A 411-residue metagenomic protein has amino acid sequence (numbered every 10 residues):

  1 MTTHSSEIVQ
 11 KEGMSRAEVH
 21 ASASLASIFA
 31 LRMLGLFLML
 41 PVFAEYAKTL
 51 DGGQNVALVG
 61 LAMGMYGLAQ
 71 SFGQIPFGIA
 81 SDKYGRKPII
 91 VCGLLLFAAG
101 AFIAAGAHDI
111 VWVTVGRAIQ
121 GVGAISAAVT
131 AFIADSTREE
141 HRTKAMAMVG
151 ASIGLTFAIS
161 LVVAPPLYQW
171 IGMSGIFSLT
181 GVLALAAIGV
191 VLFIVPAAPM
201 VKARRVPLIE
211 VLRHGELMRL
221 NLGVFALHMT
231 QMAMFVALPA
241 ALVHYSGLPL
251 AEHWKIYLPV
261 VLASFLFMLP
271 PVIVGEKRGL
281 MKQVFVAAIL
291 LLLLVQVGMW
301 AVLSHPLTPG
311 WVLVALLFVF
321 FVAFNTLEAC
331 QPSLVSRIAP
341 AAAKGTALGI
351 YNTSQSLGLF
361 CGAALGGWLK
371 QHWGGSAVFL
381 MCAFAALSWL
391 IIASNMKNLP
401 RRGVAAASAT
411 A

Functional and structural regions predicted by a protein language model:
S5-V19, V195-A226, A411: Juxtamembrane intracellular "pre-TM" segments in multi-pass secondary transporters
P41-V56, V236-E252: Short amphipathic helix-loop junctions that connect adjacent transmembrane helices in Major Facilitator Superfamily/SLC
F72-H108: Conserved MFS/SLC helix-loop-helix module at the cytosolic interface between two early adjacent transmembrane helices
G73-Y84, F267-L280, K370: Helix-to-loop junctions at the C-terminal end of transmembrane segments in multipass secondary transporters
P88-F102, G181, Q283-G298: Structural signature of the two symmetry-related core transmembrane helices
G116-G154: Cytoplasmic helix-loop-helix junction between adjacent transmembrane helices in 12-TM secondary transporters
G181-M200, I392-K397: C-terminal membrane-cytosol helix-exit motif in multi-pass small-molecule transporters
K282-Q331: C-terminal transmembrane helical hairpin of 12-TM major facilitator-type secondary transporters
